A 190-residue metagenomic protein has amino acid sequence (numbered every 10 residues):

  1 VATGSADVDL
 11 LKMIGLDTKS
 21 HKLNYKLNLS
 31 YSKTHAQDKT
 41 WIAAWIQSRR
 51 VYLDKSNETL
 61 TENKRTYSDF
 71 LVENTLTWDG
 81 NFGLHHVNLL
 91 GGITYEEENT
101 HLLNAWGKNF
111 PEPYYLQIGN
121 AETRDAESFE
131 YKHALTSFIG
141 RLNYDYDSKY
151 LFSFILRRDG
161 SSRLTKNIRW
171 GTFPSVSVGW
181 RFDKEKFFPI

Functional and structural regions predicted by a protein language model:
A2-F82, H86, H133-K184: Surface-exposed extracellular loop regions of Gram-negative outer-membrane beta-barrel proteins
K39-E58, N99-S128: Surface-exposed loop/turn segments flanking beta-strands in extracellular/periplasmic regions
N88-L90: Long, low-complexity, repeat-rich, intrinsically disordered, solvent-exposed domains used in surface/appendage assembly
G92-T94: N-terminal glycine-rich FAD/FM-binding segment characteristic of electron-transfer flavoproteins
E185-I190: Outer-membrane beta-barrel translocator/channel fold
